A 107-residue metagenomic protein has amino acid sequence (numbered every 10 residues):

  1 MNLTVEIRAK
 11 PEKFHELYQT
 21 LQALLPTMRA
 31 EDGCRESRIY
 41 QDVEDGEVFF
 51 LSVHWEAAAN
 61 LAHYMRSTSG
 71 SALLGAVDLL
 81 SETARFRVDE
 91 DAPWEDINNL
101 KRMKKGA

Functional and structural regions predicted by a protein language model:
M1-I7, R38-S67: Short, well-ordered beta-strand segments in beta-rich or mixed alpha/beta enzyme and ligand-binding folds
R8-L17: Short, surface-exposed ligand-recognition loops at beta-strand->loop->(often short) alpha-helix junctions that present
F14, P26-R29: A generic structured-segment signal
E16-Q19, M65: Generic recognition of short, well-ordered alpha-helical segments
L21, L25: Short amphipathic alpha-helical/adjacent loop interface patches that line ligand and macromolecule-binding sites
A30-R35, H54-V88: An amphipathic, aromatic/His-enriched active-site/gating alpha helix that lines ligand/cofactor pockets
R38-E47, L74-A107: Glycine-rich beta-strand-turn "strand-cap" elements at beta-sheet edges
